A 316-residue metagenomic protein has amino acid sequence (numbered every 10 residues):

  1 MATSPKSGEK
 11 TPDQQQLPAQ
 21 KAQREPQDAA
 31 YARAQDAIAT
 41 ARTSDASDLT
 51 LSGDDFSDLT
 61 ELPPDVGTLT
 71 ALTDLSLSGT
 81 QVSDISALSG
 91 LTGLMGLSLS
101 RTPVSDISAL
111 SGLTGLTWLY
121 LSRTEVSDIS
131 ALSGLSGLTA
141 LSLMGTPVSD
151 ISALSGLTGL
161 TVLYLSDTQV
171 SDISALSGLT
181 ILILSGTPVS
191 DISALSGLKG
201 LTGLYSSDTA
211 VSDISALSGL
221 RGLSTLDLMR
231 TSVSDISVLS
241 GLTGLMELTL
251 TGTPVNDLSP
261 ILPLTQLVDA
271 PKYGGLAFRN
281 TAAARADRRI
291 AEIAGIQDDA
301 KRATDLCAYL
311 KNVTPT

Functional and structural regions predicted by a protein language model:
M1-E9: N-terminal acidic, proline/glycine-rich, low-complexity intrinsically disordered segments
G8-T73: N-terminal segments that cap or nucleate solenoid repeat domains
R42-T43, G67, G90, G134 (+2 more regions): Residue-level signal for alpha-helix termini/capping positions
D48-E61, A71-S83, G93-S105, G115-S127 (+7 more regions): Concave beta-strand-loop units of leucine-rich repeat
P64, S108, S152: Active-site phosphate/pyrophosphate- and oxyanion-stabilizing loops and adjacent acidic/basic residues in soluble
